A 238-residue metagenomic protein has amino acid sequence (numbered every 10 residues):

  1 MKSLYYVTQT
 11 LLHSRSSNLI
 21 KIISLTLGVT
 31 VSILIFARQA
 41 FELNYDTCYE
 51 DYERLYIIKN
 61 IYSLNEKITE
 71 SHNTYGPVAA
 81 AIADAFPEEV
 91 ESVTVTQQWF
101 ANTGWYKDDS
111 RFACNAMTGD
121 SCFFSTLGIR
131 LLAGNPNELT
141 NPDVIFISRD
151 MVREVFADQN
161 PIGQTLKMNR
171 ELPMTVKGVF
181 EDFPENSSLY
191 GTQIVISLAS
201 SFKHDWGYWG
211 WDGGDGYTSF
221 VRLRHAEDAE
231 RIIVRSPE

Functional and structural regions predicted by a protein language model:
M1-Y5: Short, membrane-interfacial amphipathic segments enriched in basic
Y6, L12-L43, E53: Short, strongly hydrophobic transmembrane alpha-helices
V7, T26, R38, V78 (+4 more regions): Structural preference for long, well-ordered alpha-helical segments in enzyme cores
T8-T10, N44-Y45, T74, T165: Membrane-interface anchoring determinants
I35-N102, K203, D212-R222, A226 (+1 more regions): Membrane-proximal extracellular/periplasmic loop immediately following the first transmembrane helix
N60-S71, T94-C122, L132-I145, N169-E171 (+3 more regions): Short acidic/polar micro-motifs at solvent-exposed secondary-structure junctions
G119-A133, I145-E238: Mid-to-C-terminal secondary-structure elements that act as membrane-proximal/extracytoplasmic interface segments
